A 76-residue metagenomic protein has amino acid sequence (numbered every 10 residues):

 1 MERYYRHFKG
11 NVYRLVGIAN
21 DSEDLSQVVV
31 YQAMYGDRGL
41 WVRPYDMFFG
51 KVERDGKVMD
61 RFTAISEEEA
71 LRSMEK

Functional and structural regions predicted by a protein language model:
M1-K76: Mixed-charge, low-complexity intrinsically disordered regions
